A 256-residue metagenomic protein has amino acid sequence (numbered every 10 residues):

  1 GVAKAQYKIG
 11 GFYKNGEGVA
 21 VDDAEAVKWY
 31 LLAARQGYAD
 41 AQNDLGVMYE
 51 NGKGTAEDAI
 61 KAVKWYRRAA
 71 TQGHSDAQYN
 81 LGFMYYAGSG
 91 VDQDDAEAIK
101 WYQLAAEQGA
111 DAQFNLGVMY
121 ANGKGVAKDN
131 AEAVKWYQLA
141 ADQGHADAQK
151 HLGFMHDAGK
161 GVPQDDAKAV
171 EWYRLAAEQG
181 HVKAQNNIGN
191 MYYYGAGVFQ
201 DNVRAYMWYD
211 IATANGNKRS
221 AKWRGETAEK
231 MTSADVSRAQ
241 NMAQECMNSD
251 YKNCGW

Functional and structural regions predicted by a protein language model:
G1-A3, N15-E17, D22, R35-A39 (+18 more regions): Short helix-capping/linker turns of helical repeat alpha-solenoids
K8-N15, D44-N51, N80-A87, Q113-N122 (+3 more regions): Hydrophobic face of amphipathic alpha-helices that form TPR/SEL1-like repeat modules and related alpha-solenoid
F12, A33, M48, A69 (+10 more regions): TPR/TPR-like alpha-solenoid repeats
G153, G189, Q200-N202, W208-Y209: Predominantly extracellular beta-rich ligand-binding scaffolds that present long acidic/polar faces for carbohydrate
K218-W256: Terminal, low-structured helical/coil segments at or just beyond the last alpha-helical repeat
